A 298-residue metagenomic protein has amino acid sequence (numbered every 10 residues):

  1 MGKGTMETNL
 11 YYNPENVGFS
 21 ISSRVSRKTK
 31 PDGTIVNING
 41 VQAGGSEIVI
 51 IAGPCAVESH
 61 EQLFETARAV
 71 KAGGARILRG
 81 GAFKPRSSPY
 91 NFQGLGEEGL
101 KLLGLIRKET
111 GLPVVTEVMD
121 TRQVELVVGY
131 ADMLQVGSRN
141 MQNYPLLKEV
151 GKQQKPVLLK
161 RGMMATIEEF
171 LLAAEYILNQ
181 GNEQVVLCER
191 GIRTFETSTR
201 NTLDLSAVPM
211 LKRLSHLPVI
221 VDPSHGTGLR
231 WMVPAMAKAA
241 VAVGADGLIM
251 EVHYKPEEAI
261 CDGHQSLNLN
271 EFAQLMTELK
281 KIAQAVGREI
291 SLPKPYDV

Functional and structural regions predicted by a protein language model:
M1-I50: Non-catalytic terminal accessory/regulatory regions of metabolic enzymes
N37-C55, K84-P89, K212-V221: N-terminal small/glycine-rich loop or linker at the start of catalytic domains across soluble metabolic enzymes
I38, Q153-V252: Catalytic alpha/beta core domains of metabolic enzymes, predominantly
I48-E65, P89-Q93, P113-E117, S138 (+2 more regions): Active-site mouth loops of central-metabolism enzymes
V49-P54, R76-G80, V114-T116, D132-V136 (+4 more regions): Hydrophobic faces of well-ordered beta-strands that scaffold small-molecule active sites in alpha/beta enzyme cores
R79-E97, Y254-S266: Glycine-rich, proline-tolerant flexible connector loops at the mouths of alpha/beta enzymes
F92-T116, V150-P156, L205-V219, Q265-G287: Alpha-helix-loop-beta-strand connector modules within alpha/beta enzyme cores
L95, G111-D120, D132-N143, P156-I167 (+2 more regions): Catalytic beta/alpha-barrel core
